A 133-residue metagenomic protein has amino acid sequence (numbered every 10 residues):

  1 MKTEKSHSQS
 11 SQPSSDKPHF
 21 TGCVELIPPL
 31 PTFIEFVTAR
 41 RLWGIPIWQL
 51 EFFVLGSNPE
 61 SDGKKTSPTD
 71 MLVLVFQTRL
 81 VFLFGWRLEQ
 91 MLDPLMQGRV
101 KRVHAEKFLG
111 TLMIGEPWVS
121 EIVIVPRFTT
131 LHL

Functional and structural regions predicted by a protein language model:
M1-P28: Anionic N-terminal interaction surfaces
P29-L30, S67: Short gly/pro-enriched beta-turn/loop segments at secondary-structure junctions
L30-G44: Short aromatic-glycine motifs in intrinsically disordered, low-complexity regions
G44-D62: Phosphoinositide-dependent membrane-docking surfaces
E60-M91: Short, surface-exposed polybasic-and-hydrophobic patches located at secondary-structure transitions
L80-L133: Helix-rich interaction surfaces within compact, conserved domain-sized segments that mediate assembly or partner
